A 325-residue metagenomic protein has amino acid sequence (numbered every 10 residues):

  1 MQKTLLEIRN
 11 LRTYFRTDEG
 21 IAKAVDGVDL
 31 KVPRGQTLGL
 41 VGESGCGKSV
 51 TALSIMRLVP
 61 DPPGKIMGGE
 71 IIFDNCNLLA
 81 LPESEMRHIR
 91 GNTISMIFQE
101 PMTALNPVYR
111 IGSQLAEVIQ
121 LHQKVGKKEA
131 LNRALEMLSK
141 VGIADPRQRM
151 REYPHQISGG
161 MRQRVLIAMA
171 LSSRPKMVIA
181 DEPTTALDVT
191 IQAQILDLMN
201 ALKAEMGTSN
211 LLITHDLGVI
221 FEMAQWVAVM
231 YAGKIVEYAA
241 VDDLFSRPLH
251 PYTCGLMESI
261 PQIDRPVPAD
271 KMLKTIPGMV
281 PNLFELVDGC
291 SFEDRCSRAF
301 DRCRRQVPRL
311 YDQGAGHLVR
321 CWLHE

Functional and structural regions predicted by a protein language model:
F15-E19, R57-P63, A80-L81, M86 (+5 more regions): ABC-type ATPase nucleotide-binding domains, specifically the catalytic core motifs of the NBD
E43, I179, P183, L187 (+1 more regions): P-loop NTP-binding/switch modules centered on Walker-like glycine-rich loops
I66-N77: Conserved ABC transporter NBD signature motif
K124, K128-I143, M150-R151, S246 (+1 more regions): ABC ATPase nucleotide-binding domain helical subdomain, centered on the C-loop/LSGGQ "ABC signature"
S172-K176: A short, proline-enriched helix->beta-strand linker immediately N-terminal to the Walker B motif in ABC-type P-loop
A240-E325: Charged, flexible cofactor/metal-binding loops and thiol motifs
